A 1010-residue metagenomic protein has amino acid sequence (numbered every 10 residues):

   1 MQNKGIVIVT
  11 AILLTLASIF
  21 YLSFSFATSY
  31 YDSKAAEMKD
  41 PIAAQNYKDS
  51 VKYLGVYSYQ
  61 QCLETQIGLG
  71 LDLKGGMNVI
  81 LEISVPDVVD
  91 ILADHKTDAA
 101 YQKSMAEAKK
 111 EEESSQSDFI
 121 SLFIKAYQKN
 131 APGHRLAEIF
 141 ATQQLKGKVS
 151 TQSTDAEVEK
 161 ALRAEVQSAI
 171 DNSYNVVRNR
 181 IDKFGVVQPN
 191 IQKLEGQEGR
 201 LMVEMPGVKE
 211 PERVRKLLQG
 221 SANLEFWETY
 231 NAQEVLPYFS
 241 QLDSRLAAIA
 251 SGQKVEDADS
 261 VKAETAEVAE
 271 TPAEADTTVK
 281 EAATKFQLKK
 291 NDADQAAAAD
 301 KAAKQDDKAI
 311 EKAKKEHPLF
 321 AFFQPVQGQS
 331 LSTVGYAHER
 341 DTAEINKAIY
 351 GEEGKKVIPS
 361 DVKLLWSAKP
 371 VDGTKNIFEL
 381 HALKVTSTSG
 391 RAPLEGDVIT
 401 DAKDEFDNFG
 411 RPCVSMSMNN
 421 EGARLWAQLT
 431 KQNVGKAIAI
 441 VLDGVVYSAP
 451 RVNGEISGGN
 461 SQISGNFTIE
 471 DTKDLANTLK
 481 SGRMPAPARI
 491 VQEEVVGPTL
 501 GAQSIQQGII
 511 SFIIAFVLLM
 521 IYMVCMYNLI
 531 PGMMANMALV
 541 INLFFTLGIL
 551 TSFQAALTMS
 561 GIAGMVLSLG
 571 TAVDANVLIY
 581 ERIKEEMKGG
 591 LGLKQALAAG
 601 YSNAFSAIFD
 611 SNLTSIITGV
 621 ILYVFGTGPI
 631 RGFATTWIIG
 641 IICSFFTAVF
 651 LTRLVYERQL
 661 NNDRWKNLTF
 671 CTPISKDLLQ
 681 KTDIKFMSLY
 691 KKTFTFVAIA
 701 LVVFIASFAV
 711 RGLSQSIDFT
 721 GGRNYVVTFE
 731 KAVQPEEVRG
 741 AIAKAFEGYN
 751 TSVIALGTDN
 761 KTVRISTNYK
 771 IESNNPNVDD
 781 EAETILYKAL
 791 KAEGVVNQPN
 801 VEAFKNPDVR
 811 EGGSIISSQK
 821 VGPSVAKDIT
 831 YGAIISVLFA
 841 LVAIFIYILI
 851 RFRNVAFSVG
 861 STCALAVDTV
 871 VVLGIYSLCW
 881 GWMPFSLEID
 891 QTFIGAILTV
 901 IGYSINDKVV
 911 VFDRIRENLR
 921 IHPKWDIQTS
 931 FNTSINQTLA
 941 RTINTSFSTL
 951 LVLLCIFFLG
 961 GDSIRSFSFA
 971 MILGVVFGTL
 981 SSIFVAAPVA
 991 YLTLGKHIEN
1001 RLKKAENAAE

Functional and structural regions predicted by a protein language model:
M1-I67, D87-Y101, M105-Q128, A156 (+3 more regions): Interfacial helix-loop-helix hairpins and adjacent transmembrane helices of multi-pass alpha-helical membrane proteins
Q2-K4, V414-S415, N419-V434, I438-A439 (+5 more regions): Interfacial segments of transmembrane alpha-helices in multi-pass membrane proteins
I8, I541, G548-I549, E585-S606 (+3 more regions): Hydrophobic alpha-helical transmembrane segments of membrane transport and translocation systems, primarily multi-pass
I12-T15, G532-Q554, M565-A572, F633-A648 (+3 more regions): Small-residue-enriched core segments of transmembrane alpha-helices in multipass membrane transport and channel
S23-T28, D49, T65-G75, L81-D443 (+5 more regions): Non-transmembrane, solvent-exposed regions of membrane trafficking/translocation machinery
V177, T499-L519, T571, G589-T627 (+11 more regions): Pore- and gate-forming transmembrane helices of large, multi-pass membrane proteins
E204, G459-Q462, E470-V517, A789 (+2 more regions): Juxtamembrane "pre-transmembrane" interface segments
G570-S611, E657-W665, S877, M883-T945 (+1 more regions): Cytosolic juxtamembrane regions of multi-pass inner-membrane proteins
